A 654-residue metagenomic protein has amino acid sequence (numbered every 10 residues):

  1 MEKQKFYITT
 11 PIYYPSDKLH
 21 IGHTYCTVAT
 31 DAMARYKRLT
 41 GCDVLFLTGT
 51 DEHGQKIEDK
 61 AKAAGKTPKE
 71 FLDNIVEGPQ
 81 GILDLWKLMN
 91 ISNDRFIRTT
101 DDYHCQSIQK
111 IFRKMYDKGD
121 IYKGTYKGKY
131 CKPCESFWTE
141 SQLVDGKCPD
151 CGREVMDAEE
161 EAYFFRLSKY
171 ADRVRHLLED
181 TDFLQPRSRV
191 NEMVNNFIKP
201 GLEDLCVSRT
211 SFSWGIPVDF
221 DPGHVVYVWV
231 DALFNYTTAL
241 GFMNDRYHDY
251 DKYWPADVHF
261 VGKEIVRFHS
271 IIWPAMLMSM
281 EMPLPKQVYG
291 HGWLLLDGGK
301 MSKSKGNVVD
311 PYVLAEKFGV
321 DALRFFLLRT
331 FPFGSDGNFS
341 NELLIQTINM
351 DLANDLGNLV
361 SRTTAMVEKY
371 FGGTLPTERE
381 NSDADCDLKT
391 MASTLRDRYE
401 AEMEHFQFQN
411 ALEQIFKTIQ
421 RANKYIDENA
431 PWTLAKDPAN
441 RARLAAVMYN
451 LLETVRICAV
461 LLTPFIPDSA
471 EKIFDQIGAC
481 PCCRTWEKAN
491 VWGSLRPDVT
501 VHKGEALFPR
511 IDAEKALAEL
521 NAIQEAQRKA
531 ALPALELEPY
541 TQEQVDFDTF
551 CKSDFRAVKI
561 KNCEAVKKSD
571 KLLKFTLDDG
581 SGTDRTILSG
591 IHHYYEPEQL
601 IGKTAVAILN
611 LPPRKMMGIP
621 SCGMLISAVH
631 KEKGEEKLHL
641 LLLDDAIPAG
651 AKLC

Functional and structural regions predicted by a protein language model:
M1-T48, Y103-S107, C151, D157-K369 (+1 more regions): Structured secondary-structure scaffolds
E2-F71, I97-F112, D117, C134 (+6 more regions): N-terminal catalytic cores of NTP/NDP-binding nucleotidyl/phosphoryl-transfer enzymes
G41, A531-C654: Phosphate-backbone binding interfaces of nucleic-acid-interacting proteins
F71-Y130: A broadly conserved sequence feature marking short terminus-proximal activation segments in nucleic acid-centric
M89-F96, Y116-K129, S141-Q142, M156-A158 (+3 more regions): Short secondary-structure capping/junction motifs at helix and strand boundaries
K118-A171, R175: Cys/His-rich short segments
K123, T330, S335, L343-N381 (+3 more regions): Helix-rich, typically C-terminal accessory recognition domains appended to large enzymatic cores
I473-C551: Intrinsic disorder at enzyme termini
